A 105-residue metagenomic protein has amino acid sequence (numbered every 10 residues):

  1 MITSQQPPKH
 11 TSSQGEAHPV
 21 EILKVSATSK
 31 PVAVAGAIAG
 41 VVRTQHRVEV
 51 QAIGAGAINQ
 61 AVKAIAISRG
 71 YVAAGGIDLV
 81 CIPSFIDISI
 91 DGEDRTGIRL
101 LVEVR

Functional and structural regions predicted by a protein language model:
M1-A17: Long, polar low-complexity intrinsically disordered regions
S12, I67-Y71, D87-S89: Intrinsically disordered, low-complexity boundary segments flanking structured domains
P19-R47, A61, R69: Conserved mixed alpha/beta catalytic, RNA-binding, or beta-rich assembly cores of soluble enzyme, regulatory
S29, I53-G56: Short beta->alpha linker loops
A55-L79: Short, hydrophobic/π-rich interface segment
A73-R105: C-terminal edge-of-domain segments
